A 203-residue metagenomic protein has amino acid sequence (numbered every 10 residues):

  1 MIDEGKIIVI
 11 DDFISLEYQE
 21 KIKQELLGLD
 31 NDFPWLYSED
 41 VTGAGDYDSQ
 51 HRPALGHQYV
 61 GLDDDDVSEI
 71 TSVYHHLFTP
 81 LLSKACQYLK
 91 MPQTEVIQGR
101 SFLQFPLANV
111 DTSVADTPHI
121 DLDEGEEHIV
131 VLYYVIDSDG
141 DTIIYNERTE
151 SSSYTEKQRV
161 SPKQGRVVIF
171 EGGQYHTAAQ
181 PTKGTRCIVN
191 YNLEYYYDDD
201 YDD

Functional and structural regions predicted by a protein language model:
M1-Q93: Non-heme Fe(II)/2-oxoglutarate
T71-H75, T79, S83-D203: Catalytic core of non-heme Fe(II) oxygenases with the double-stranded beta-helix
